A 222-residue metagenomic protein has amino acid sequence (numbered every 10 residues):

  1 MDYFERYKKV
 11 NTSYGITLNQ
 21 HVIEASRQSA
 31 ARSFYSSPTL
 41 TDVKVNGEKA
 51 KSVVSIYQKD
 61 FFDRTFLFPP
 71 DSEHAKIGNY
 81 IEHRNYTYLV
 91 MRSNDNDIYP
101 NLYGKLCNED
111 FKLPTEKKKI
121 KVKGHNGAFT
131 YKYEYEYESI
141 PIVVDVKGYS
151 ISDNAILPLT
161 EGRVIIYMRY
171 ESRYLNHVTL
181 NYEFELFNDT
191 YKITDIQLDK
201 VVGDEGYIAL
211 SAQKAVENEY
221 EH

Functional and structural regions predicted by a protein language model:
M1-E48: Hydrophobic, proline/glycine-rich low-complexity stretches
R32-H222: Short, conserved turn/kink motifs that form compact alpha/beta structural patches or helix kinks used as
